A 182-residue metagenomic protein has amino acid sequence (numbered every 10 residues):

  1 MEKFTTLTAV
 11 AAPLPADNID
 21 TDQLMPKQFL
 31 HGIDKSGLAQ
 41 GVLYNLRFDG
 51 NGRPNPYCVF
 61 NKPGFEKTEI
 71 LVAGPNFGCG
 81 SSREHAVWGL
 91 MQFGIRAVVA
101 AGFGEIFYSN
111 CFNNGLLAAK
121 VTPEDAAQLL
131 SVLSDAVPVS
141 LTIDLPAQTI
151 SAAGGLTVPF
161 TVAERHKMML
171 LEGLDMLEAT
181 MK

Functional and structural regions predicted by a protein language model:
M1-K182: Fe-S-dependent hydro-lyases/dehydratases of central metabolism
